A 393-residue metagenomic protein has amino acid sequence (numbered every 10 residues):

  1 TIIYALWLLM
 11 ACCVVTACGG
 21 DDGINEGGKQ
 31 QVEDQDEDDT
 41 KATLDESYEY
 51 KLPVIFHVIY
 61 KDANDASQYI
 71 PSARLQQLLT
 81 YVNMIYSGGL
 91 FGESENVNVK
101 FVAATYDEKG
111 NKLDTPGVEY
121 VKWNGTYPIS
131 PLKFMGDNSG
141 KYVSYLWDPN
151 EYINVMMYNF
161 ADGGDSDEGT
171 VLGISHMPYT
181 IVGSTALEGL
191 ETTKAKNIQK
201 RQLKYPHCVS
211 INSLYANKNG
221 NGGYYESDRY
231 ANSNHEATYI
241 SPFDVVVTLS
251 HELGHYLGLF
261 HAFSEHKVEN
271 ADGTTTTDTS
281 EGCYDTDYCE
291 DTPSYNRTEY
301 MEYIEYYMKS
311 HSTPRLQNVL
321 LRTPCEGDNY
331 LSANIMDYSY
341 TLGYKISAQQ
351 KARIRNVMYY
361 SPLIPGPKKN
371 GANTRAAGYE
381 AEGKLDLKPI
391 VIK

Functional and structural regions predicted by a protein language model:
T1-L6: Bacterial N-terminal signal peptides that target proteins for export
C13-A17: C-terminal motif of bacterial Sec signal peptides marking the signal peptidase cleavage site
D21-I153, M157-D162, Y359-P362, G371-K393: Propeptide-to-catalytic entry region of secreted or membrane-anchored zinc metalloproteases
D36-A42, K194-K196, L320: Alpha-helical scaffolding within the catalytic cores of extracellular/periplasmic polymer-degrading hydrolases
D65-Y69, E236-D244, D337-S347: Active-site rim elements
P71-L78, V82, V245-L249, Q350-R353: Stable alpha-helical elements in mature extracytoplasmic
G88-T248, Y256-E269, G273-E281, D285-S294: Metzincin-family zinc-dependent endopeptidase catalytic domain
S264-K393: Replace "(M1/M4/M9/M12/WLM)" with "(e.g., M1/M4/M8/M9/M12/M26/WLM)" and add "not limited to" to clarify scope
